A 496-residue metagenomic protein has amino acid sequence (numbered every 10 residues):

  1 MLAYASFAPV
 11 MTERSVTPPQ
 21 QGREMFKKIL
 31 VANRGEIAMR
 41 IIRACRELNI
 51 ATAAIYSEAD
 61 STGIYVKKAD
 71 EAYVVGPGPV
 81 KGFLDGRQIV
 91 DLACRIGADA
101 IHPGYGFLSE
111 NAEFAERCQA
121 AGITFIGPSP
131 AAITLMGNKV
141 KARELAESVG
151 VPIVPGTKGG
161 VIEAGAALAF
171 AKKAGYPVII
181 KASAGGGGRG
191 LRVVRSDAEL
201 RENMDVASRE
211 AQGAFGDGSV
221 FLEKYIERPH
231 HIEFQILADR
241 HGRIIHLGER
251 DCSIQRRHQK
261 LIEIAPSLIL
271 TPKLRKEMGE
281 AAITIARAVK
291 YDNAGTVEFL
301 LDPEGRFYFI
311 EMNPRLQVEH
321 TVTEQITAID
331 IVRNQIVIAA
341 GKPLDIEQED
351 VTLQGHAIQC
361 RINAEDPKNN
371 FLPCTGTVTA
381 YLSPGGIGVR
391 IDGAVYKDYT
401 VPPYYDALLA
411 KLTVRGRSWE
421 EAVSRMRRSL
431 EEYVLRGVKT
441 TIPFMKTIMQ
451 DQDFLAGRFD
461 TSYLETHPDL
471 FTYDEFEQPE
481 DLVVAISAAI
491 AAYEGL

Functional and structural regions predicted by a protein language model:
A5-A8: Short hydrophobic alpha-helical segments enriched in small aliphatic residues
E13, A182, T400-Y404: Short, flexible, solvent-exposed loop/turn segments with mixed acidic/basic and small polar residues
R14, Q21: Cationic, low-complexity basic patches in intrinsically disordered or flexible, solvent-exposed regions
V16-T17, T134: A composition/secondary-structure signal for short, hydrophobic, low-basic-content segments with alpha-helix propensity
G22-V297, L301-N313, Q317: N-terminal beta-alpha lobe that positions the nucleotide/phosphoryl donor in ATP/NTP-coupled carboxylate activation
A282, T321-T323, T327-L496: Catalytic cores of soluble metabolic enzymes centered on carboxylation/carboxyl-transfer
